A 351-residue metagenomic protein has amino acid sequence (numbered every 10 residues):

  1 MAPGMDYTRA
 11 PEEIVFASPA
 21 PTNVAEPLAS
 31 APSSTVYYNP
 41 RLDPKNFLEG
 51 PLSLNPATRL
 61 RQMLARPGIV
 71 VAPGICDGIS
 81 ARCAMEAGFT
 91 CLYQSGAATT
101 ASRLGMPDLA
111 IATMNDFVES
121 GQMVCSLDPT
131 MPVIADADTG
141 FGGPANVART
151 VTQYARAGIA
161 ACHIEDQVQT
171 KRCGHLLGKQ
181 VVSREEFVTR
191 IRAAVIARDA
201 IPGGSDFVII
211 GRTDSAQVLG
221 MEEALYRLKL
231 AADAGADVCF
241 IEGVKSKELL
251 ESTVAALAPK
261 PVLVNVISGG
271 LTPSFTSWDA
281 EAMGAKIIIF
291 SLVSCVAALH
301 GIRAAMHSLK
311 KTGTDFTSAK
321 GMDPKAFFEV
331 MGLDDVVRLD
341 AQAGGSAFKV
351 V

Functional and structural regions predicted by a protein language model:
M1-Y37: Fungal intrinsically disordered, low-complexity serine/threonine- and proline-rich regulatory regions
D6-Y7, F16-A20, V71, T130-P132 (+2 more regions): Generic secretory/membrane-interface signal
R9, S18, N39-P40, L292 (+2 more regions): Intrinsically disordered, low-complexity regions enriched in small/polar residues
P27-L28, P32, V36-F290, V296-H300 (+2 more regions): Alpha/beta enzyme core
L309-V351: Flexible C-terminal active-site loop/helix
